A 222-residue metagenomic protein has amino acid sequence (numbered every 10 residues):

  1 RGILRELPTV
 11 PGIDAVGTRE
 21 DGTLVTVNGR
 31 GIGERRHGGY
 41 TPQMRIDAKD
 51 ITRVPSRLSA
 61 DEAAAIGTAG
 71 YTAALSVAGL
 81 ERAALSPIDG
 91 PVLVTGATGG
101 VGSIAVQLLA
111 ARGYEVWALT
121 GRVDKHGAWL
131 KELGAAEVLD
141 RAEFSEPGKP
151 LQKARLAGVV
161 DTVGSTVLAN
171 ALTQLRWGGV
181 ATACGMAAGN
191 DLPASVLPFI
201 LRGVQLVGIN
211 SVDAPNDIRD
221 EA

Functional and structural regions predicted by a protein language model:
G2-I32: Glycine-rich beta-strand-centered segment in the early N-terminal region that forms part of a ligand/cofactor-binding
T23, G90, A136, L156-A157: Conserved acidic residues
T26, A157-V160, T182: N-terminal Rossmann-like NAD(P) cofactor-binding module of classical short-chain dehydrogenase/reductase
V27-L93: NAD(P)H dinucleotide-binding glycine-rich loop of Rossmann-like/cofactor-binding domains, especially the beta1-alpha1
R35, T166-A222: Glycine-rich phosphate-binding loop and adjacent beta-alpha segment of Rossmann(oid) nucleotide-cofactor-binding
A64-R141: Mid-domain Rossmann-like dinucleotide-binding core that forms the NAD(H)/NADP(H) cofactor-binding site
F144-R155: Short amphipathic alpha-helix with an adjacent loop that forms part of the alpha/beta core around
